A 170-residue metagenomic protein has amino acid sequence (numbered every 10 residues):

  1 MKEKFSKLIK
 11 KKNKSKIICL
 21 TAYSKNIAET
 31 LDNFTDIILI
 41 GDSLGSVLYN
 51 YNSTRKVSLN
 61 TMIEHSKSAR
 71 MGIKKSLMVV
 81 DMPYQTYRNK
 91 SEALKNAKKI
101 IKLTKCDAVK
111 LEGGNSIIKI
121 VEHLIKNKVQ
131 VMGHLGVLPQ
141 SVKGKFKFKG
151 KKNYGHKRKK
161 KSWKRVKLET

Functional and structural regions predicted by a protein language model:
M1-T21, K25: N-terminal amphipathic alpha-helix/helix-capping segment at the start of soluble metabolic enzymes
I18-A22, I38-I40, M78-M82, V109-L111 (+1 more regions): Hydrophobic faces of well-ordered beta-strands that scaffold small-molecule active sites in alpha/beta enzyme cores
Y23, S58-E64, R88-E92, N153-K161: Short secondary-structure boundary/capping elements
I27-A28, D32, I37-I63, M82-R88 (+1 more regions): Glycine-rich, proline-tolerant flexible connector loops at the mouths of alpha/beta enzymes
A28, I63-R70, L94-K98, I118-V121 (+1 more regions): Generic structural signal for well-ordered alpha-helices, preferentially at hydrophobic/aromatic core positions
D32, K67-K74, L124-K126: Acidic (Asp/Glu)-rich catalytic clusters
N33-D36, S53-T54, E92-N96, H123-K126 (+1 more regions): Short, glycine/charged-enriched secondary-structure capping and boundary segments
K75-M78, Y87-R88, K99-L168: Conserved anion-binding
